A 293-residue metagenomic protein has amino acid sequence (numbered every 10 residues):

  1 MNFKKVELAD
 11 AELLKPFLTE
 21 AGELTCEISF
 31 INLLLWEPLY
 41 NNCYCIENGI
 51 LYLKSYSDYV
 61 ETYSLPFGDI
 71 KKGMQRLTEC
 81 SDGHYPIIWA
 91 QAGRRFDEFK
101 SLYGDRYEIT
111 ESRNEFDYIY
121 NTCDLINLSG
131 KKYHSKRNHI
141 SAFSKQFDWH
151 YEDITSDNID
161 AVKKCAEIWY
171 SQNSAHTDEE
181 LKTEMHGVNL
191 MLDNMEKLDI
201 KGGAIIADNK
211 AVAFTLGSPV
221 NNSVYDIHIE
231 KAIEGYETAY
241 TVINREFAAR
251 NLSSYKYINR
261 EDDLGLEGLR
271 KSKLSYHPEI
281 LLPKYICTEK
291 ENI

Functional and structural regions predicted by a protein language model:
M1-E20, Y285, E291-I293: Short, extreme N-terminal leader segments that mark the start of a protein/domain
P16, G22, C26-E98, I206-Y236: Conserved donor-binding loop and adjoining core beta-sheet/short helix segment in diverse acyl/aminoacyl transferases
I88, E152, Y257-R260: Short catalytic-loop micro-motif centered on adjacent basic/acidic residues
R95-I109, N138, L264-L281: Conserved active-site alpha-helix within GNAT-family acetyltransferase domains
G104-E179: Acyltransferase donor/substrate-recognition loop-hinge adjacent to the catalytic core
T110-Y118, E279-I293: Conserved catalytic-core motifs of GNAT/GCN5-like acyltransferases
V162-D226: A mid-sequence, solvent-exposed acidic-amphipathic segment
K201-T288: Aromatic (often tryptophan-rich) hydrophobic motifs at membrane interfaces
